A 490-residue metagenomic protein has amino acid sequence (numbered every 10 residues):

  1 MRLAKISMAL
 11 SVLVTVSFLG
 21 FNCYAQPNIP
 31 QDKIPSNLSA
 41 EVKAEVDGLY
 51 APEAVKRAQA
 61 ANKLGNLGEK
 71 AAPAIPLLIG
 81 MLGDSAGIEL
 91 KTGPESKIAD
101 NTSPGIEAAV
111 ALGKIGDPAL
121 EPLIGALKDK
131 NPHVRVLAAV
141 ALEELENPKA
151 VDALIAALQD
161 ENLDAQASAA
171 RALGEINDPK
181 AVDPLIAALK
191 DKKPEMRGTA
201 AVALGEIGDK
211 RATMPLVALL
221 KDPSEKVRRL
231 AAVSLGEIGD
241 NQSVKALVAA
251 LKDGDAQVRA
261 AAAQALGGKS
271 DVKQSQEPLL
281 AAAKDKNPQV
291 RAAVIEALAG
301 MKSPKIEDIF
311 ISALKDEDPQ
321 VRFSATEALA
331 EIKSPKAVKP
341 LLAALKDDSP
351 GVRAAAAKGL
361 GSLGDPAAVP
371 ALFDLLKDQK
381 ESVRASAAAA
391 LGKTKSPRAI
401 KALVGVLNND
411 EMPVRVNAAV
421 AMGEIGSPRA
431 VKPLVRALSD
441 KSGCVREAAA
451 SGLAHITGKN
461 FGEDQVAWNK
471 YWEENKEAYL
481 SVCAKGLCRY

Functional and structural regions predicted by a protein language model:
M1-L10: Bacterial N-terminal signal peptides that target proteins for export
A9-G20: Bacterial N-terminal signal peptides
L19-N28: Signal peptide processing junction and immediate N-terminal pro/mature segment of secreted/exported proteins
N28-N37, V55-K70, K91-D117, G125 (+25 more regions): Structural detector for internal amphipathic alpha-helices that build alpha-solenoid repeat scaffolds
S39, F461-Y490: Pro/Ala/Gly-rich low-complexity, hydrophilic intrinsically disordered segments
V42, I75, L120, V151 (+9 more regions): Core helices of alpha-solenoid repeat scaffolds
P52-E53, S85-A86, N101, K130-N131 (+10 more regions): Short inter-helical turns and helix N-cap capping residues of alpha-solenoid HEAT/ARM repeat scaffolds
M81-E89: Amphipathic alpha-helical segments within extended alpha-helical solenoids and repeat-rich scaffolds in large
